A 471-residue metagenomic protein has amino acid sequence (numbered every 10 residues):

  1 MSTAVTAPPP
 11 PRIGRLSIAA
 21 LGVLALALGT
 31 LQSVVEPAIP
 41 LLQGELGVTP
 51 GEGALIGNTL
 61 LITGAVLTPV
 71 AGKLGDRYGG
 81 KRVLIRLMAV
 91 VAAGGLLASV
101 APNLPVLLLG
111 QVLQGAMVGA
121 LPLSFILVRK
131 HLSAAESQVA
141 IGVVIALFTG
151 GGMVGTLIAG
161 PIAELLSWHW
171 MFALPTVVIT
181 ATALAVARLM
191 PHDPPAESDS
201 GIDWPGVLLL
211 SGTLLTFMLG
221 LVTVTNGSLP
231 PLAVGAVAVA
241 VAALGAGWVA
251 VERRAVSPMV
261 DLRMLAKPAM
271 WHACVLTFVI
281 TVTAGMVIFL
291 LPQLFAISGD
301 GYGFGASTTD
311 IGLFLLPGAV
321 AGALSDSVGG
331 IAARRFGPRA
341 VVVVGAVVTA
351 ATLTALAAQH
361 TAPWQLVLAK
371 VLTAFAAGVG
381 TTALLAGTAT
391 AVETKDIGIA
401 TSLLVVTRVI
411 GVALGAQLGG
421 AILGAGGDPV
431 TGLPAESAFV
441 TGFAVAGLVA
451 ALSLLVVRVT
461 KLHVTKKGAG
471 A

Functional and structural regions predicted by a protein language model:
G14-L31, V35-I39, V48-P50, I56-G57 (+6 more regions): 12-transmembrane solute porter fold
L41, P69-K73, R77, P161 (+1 more regions): Membrane-interface helix termini in secondary transporters
E45-G47, G79, V100-P105, L166-S167 (+2 more regions): Helix-breaking motifs and short loop linkers at transmembrane-helix boundaries and internal kinks in secondary membrane
N58-G72, P122-I126, L316-V328: Central cavity-lining transmembrane alpha-helices of secondary-active solute carriers, predominantly the Major
A65-P102: Conserved MFS/SLC helix-loop-helix module at the cytosolic interface between two early adjacent transmembrane helices
V90-L97, P105-Q114, W364-L372: Paired small-residue
L113-L147: Cytoplasmic helix-loop-helix junction between adjacent transmembrane helices in 12-TM secondary transporters
E164-V275, T283, F314: Hydrophobic transmembrane-helix bundles of small-molecule transporters
